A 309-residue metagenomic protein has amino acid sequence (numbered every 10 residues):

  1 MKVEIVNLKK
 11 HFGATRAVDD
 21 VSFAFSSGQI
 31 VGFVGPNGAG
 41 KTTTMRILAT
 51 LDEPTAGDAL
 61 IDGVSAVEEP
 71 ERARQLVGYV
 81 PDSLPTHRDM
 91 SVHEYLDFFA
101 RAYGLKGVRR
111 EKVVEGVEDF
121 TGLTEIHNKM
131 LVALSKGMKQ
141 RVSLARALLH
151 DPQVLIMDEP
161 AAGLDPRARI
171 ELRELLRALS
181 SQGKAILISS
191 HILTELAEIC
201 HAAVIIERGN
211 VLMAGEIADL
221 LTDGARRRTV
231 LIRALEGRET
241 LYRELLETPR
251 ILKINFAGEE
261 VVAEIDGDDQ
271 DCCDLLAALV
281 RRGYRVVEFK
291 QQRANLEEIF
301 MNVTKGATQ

Functional and structural regions predicted by a protein language model:
M1-K9, G306-Q309: ABC-family P-loop ATPase nucleotide-binding domain
K2-V3, K10-R208, L212-M213: ABC transporter nucleotide-binding domains
K10, G35, K253-F256, Q291: Hydrophobic/anchoring residues in structured secondary elements
R74, E118, L221, F300-M301: Conserved protein kinase catalytic domain
R173-D266: ABC transporter nucleotide-binding domain
G267-Q309: C-terminal coupling/interaction segments
